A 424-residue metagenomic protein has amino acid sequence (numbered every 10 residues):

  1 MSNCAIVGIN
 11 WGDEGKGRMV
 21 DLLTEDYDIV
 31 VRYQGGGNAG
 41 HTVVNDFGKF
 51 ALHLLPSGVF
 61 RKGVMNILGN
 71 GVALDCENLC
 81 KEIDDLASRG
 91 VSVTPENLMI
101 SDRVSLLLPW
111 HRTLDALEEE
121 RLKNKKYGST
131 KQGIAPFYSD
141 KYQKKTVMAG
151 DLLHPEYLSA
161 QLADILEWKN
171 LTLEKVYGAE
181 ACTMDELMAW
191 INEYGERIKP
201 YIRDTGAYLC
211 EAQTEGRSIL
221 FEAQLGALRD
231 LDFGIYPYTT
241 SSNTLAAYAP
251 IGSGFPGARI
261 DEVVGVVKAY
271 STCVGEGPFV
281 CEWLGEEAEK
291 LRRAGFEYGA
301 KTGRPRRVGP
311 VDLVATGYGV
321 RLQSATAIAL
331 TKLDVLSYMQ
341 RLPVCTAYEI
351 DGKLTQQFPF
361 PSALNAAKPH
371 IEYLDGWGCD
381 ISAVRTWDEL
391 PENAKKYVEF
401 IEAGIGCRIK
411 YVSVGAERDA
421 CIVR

Functional and structural regions predicted by a protein language model:
M1-R424: Non-transmembrane, aqueous-exposed alpha-helical and coiled segments at domain scale
